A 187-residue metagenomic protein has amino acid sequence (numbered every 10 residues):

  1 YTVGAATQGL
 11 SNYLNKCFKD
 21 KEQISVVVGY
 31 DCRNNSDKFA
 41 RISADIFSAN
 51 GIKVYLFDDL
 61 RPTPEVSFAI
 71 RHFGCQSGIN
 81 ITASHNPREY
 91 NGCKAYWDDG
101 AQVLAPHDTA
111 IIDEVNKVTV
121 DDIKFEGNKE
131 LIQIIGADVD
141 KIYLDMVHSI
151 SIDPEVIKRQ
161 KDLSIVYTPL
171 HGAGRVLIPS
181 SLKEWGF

Functional and structural regions predicted by a protein language model:
Y1-C17, K21-E22, G29-A49, L163-F187: Glycine-rich phosphate/diphosphate-binding loop of Rossmann-like nucleotide-binding domains
Y1-S11, N35, D58, P62 (+1 more regions): Phosphate/oxyanion-binding active-site loops and adjacent basic polyanion-contact surfaces
T2, N91-F187: Gly/Ser/Thr-enriched, mixed-charge loops and adjacent short helices that form phosphate/oxyanion-binding elements
Q8-N15, S67, L144, H148-E155: Generic structural signal for well-ordered alpha-helical scaffold segments
L14, F73, V115-T119: Conserved NTP-handling cores and scaffolds of large molecular machines
F18, I70, E155-R159: Replace "in large, NTP-powered and nucleic-acid-processing enzymes" with "in large, NTP-powered factors and other
K19-D98: Ferredoxin-reductase
